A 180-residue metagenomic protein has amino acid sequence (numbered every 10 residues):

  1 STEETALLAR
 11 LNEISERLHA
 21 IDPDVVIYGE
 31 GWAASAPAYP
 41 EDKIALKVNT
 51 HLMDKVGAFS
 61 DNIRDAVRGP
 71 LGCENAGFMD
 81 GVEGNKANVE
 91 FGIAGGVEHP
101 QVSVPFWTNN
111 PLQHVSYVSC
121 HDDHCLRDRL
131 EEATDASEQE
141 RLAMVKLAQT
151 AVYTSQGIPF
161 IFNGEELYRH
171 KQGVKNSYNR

Functional and structural regions predicted by a protein language model:
S1-A38: Active-site neighborhood of glycoside hydrolase catalytic domains
D24-Y168, Q172-N179: Conserved alpha/beta catalytic core and glycan-binding cleft of carbohydrate-active enzymes
